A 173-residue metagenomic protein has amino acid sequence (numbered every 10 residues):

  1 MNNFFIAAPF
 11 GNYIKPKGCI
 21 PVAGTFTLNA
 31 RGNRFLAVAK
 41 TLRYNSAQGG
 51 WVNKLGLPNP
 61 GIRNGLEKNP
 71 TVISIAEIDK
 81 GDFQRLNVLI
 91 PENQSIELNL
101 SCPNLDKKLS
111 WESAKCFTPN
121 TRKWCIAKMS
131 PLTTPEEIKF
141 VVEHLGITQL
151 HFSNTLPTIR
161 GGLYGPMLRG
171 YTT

Functional and structural regions predicted by a protein language model:
M1-T71, A76-G81: N-terminal capping/small domains of soluble enzymes
N3-A7, I20, P70-S74, N93-E97 (+2 more regions): Structural preference for beta-strand elements that scaffold enzyme active sites
A7-G11, F26, A76-K80, S101-P103 (+2 more regions): Active-site beta-loop-alpha junctions enriched in small/polar residues
V22-L28, G32, S95-S101, T148-L156: Non-cysteine beta-strand/loop elements that form the S-adenosyl-L-methionine
G56-T71, S110-P131, L163-T173: Alpha-helix-loop-beta-strand connector modules within alpha/beta enzyme cores
S74-Q84, W124-E143: Active-site glycine- and acidic-residue-rich loops that bind and position anionic ligands or nucleotide-like cofactors
K80-S113: Hydrophobic alpha-helical segments and helix pairs
L100-S110, P131, P135-T173: Glycine/Thr-rich beta-alpha phosphate-binding loop at enzyme active sites
